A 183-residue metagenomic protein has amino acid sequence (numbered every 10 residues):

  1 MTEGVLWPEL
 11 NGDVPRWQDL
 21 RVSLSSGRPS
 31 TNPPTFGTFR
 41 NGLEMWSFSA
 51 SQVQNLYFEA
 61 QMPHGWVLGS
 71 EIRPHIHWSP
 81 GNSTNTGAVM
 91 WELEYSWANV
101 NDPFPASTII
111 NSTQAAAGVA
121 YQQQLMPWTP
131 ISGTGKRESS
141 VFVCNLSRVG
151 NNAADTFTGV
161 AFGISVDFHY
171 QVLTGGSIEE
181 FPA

Functional and structural regions predicted by a protein language model:
M1-Q52: N-terminal leader/pro-regions and domain N-caps
A50-G65: Short beta-strands within extracellular/lumenal beta-sheet-rich domains
M62, W78-N82, G150-A153: Short amphipathic, basic-aromatic surface patches that mediate peripheral association with negatively charged
G69-P80: A short beta-strand element within beta-rich, extracytoplasmic domains of secreted/secretory-pathway proteins
G87-N101, V166: Extended low-complexity, serine/threonine- and proline-enriched intrinsically disordered segments
N101-G135: Extracellular carbohydrate recognition and processing domains and analogous Trp-centered ligand-binding platforms
W128-I131, G135-A153: Cysteine-clustered segments with highest specificity for TGF-beta superfamily mature ligands
V149-A183: Proprotein-processing/basic-patch segments
